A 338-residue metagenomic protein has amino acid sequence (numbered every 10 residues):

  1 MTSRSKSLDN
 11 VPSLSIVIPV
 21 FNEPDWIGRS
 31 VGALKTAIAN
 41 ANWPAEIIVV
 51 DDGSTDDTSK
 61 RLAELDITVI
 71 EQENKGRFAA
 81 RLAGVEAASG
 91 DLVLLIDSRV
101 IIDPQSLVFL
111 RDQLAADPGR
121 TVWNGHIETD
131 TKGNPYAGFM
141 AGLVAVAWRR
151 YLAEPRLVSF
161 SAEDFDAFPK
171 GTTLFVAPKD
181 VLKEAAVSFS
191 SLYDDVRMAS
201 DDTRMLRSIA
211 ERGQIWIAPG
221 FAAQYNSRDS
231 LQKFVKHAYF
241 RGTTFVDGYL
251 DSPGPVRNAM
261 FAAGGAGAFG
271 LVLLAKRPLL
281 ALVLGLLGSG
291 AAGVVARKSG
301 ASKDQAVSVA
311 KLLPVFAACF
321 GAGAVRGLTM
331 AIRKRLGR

Functional and structural regions predicted by a protein language model:
E23-I38: Short, well-formed alpha-helical segments that are part of the catalytic scaffolds of diverse glycosyltransferases
A33, D51-K60, V100: A conserved acidic beta->alpha catalytic loop
Q72-A88, F109: Glycine-rich, basic loop-to-helix element that forms the pyrophosphate-binding segment of sugar-nucleotide handling
V93: Short aromatic/hydrophobic "clamp" motif used to bind/position activated sugar donors
Q105-G138: Conserved donor NDP-sugar-binding/catalytic core segment of glycosyltransferases
G125, L143-F168: Short, flexible, basic/aromatic active-site loop/helix in glycosyltransferases
R156-A177, V196-M198, A223, L250-S252: A recurrent flexible, glycine/aromatic-enriched loop bordering the glycosyltransferase active site that acts as
S188-S252: Catalytic donor/gating beta->alpha subdomain of glycosyltransferases that bind UDP-sugars
